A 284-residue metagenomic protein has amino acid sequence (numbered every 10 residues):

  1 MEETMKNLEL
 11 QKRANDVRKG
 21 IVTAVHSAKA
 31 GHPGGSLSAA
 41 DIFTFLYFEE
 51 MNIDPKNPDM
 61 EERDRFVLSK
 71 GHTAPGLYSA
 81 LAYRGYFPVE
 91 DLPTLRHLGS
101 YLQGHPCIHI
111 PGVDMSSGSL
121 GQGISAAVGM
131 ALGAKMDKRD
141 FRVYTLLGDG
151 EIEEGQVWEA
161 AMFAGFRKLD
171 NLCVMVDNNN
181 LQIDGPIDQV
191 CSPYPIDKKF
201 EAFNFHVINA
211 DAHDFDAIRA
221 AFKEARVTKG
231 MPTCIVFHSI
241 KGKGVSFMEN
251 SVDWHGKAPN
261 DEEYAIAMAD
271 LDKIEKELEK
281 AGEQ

Functional and structural regions predicted by a protein language model:
M1-V17: N-terminal hydrophobic or amphipathic helices/low-complexity stretches enriched in small/hydrophobic/Pro/Gly
E2, N52-E62, K276-E279, Q284: Nucleotide/pyrophosphate-binding catalytic subdomain
A14-A30, D177-N179: N-terminal capping segment at the start of a domain
I21-V25, S36-F166: Cofactor-binding active-site loop characterized by glycine-rich and histidine/acidic residues
H72-T73, L77, N179-N180, D214 (+1 more regions): Glycine-rich beta-alpha junction loops
Y78-S79, C107, Q156-W158, D184-D188 (+1 more regions): Short acidic, glycine/serine/threonine-rich loops at helix termini
G112, S116-S119, I124-T228: Thiamine diphosphate
F215-Q284: Glycine/aspartate-rich loop-and-adjacent alpha/beta segment that forms the canonical ThDP
